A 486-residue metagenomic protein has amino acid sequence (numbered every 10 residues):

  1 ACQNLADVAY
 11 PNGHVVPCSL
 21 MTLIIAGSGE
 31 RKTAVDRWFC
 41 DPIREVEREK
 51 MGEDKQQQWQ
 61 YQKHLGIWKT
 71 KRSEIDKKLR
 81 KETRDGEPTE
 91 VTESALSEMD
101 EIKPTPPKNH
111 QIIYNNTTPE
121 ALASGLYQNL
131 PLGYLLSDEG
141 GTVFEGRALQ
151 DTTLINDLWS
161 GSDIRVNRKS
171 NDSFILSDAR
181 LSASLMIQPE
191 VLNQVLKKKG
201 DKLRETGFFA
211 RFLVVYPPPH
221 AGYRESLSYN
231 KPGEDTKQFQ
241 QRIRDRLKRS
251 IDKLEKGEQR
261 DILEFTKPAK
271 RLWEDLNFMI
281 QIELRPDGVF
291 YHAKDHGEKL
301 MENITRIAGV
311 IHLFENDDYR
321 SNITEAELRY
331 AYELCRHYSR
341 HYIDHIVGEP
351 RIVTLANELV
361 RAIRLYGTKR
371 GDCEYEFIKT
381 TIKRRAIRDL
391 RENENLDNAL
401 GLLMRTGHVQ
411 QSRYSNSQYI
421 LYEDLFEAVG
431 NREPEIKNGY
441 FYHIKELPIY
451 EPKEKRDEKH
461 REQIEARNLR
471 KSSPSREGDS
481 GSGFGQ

Functional and structural regions predicted by a protein language model:
A1-Q486: Phosphate-handling catalytic cores of nucleic-acid transaction enzymes
